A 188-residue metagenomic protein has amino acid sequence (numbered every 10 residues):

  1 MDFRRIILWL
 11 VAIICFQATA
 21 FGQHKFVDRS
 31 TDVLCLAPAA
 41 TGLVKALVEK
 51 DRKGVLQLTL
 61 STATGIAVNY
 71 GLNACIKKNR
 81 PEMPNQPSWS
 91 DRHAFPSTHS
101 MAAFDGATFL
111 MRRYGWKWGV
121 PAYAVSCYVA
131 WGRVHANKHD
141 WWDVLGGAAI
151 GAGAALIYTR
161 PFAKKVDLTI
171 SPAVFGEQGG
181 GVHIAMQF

Functional and structural regions predicted by a protein language model:
D2-P38, K53, N69-F188: Replace "edges of transmembrane helices
P38-K45: N-terminal signal-anchor/start-transfer transmembrane helix
K45-G65: Interfacial segments of alpha-helical transmembrane regions
